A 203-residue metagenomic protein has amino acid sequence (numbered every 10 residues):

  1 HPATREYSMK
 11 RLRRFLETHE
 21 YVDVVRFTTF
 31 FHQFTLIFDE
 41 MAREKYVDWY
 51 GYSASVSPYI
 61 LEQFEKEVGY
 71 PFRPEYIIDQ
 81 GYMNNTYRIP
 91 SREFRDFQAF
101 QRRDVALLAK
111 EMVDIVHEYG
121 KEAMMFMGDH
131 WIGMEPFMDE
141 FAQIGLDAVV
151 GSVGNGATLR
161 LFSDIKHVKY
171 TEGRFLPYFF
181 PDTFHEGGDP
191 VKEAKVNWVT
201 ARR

Functional and structural regions predicted by a protein language model:
H1-R203: Glycan-processing catalytic domains of CAZymes
